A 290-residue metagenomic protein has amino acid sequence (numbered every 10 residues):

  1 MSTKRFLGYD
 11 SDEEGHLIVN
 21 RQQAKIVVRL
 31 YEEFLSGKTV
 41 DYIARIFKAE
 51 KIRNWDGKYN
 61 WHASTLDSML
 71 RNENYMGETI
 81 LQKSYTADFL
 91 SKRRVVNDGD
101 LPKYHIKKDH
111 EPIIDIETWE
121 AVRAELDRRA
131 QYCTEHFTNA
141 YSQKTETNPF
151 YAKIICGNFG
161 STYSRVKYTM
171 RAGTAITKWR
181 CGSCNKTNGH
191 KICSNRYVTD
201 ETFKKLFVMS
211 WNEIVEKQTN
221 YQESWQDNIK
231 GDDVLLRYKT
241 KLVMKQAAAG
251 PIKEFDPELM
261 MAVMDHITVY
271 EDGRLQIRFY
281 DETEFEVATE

Functional and structural regions predicted by a protein language model:
M1-D12: Coupling/hinge elements of helicase-like and P-loop NTPase modules
S11-V28: Basic, short loop/linker segments at the boundary and entry of helix-turn-helix/winged-helix-like folds
R29-S36: Short alpha-helical segment immediately N-terminal to, or the first helix within, an HTH/HTH-like DNA-binding domain
D41-D56, C156: DNA-recognition alpha helix
R45, V96-E201, M260-H266: Catalytic and ligand-binding motifs that coordinate phosphates/metal ions in nucleic-acid-processing enzymes
D56-N74, Q82-K83: Major-groove recognition helix of helix-turn-helix-like DNA-binding domains
I114, V215, T219-E290: Long, low-complexity alpha-helical segments
